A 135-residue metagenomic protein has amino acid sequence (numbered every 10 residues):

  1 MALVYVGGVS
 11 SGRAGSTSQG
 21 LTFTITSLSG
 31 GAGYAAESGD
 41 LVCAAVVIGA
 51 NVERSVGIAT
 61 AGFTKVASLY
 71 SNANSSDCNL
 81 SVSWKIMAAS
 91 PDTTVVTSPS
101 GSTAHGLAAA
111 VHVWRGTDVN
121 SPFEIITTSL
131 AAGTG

Functional and structural regions predicted by a protein language model:
M1-G135: Function-critical acidic carboxylates
